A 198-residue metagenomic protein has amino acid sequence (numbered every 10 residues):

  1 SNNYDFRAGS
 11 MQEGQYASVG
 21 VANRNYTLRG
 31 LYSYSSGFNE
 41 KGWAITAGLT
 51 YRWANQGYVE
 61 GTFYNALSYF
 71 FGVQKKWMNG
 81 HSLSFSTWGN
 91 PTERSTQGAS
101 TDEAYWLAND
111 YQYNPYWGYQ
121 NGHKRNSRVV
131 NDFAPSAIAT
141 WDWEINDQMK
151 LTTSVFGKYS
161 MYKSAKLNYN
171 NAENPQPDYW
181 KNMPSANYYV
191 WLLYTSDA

Functional and structural regions predicted by a protein language model:
S1-S18, G30-S36: N-terminal periplasmic accessory domains that precede and gate Gram-negative outer-membrane beta-barrel machines
F6-Q15, I45-W53, N109-G122, L193-S196: Flexible, solvent-exposed coil segments and beta strand-coil junctions, predominantly the extracellular/periplasmic
E13-A17, W43-A47, L83-F85, L151-V155: Transmembrane beta-strands of outer-membrane beta-barrel proteins
V19-A22, G57-E60, Q120, K124-R128: Outer-membrane beta-barrel domain signature
A22-A54, Y58-Q97, S136-I145: Transmembrane beta-barrel wall of Gram-negative outer-membrane proteins
L31, T62, S154-F156, K166-N170: Composition- and surface-driven signal marking solvent-exposed, interaction-prone regions in large proteins
Q74, S82-T140, K163-S196: Acidic/polar loop-and-plug regions of large Gram-negative outer-membrane beta-barrel proteins
D132-S136, D142-W143, Q148-S160: P-loop NTPase catalytic cores that bind/hydrolyze ATP
